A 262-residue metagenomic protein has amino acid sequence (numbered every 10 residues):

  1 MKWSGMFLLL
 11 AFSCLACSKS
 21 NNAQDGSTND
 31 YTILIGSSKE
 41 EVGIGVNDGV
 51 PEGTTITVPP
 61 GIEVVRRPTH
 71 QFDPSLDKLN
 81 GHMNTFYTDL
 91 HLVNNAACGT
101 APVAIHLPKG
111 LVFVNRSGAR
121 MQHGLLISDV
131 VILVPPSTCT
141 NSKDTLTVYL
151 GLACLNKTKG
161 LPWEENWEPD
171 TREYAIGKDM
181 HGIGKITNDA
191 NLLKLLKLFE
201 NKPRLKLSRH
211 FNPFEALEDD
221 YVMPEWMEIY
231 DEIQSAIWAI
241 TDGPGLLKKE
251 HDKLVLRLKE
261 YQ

Functional and structural regions predicted by a protein language model:
M1-A16: Sec-dependent bacterial lipoprotein signal peptides
C14-V42: Bacterial Sec-dependent N-terminal signal peptides
R66-T85: Short, solvent-exposed beta-strand/turn "edge" segments of beta-rich domains on protein surfaces
N80-N84, L90-L107, N115: Asparagine-centered strand-capping/turn motif at beta-strand->loop junctions
V114-N188: Intrinsically disordered, low-complexity Pro/Gly/Ser/Thr-rich segments with frequent PxxP/GP/PP motifs and embedded
K157-K159, E164-E225: Short amphipathic alpha-helical segments and their helix-coil junctions
K202-Q262: Activation targets extended, charge/polar-rich intrinsically disordered C-terminal tails
